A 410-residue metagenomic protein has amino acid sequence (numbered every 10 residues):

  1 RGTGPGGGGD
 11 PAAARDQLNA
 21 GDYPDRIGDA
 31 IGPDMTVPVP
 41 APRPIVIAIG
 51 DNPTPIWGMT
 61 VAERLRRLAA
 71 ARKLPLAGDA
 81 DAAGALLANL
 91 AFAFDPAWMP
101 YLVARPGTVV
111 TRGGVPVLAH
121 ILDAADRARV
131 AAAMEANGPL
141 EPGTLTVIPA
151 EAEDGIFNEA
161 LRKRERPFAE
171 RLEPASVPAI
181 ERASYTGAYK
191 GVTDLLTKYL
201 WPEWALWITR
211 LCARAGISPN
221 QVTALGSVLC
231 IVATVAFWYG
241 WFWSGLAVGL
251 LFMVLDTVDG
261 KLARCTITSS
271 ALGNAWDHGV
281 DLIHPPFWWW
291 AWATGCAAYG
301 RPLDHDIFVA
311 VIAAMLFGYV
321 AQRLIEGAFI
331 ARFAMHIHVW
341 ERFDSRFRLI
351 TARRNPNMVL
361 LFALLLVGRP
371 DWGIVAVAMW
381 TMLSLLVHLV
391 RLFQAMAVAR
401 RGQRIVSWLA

Functional and structural regions predicted by a protein language model:
R1-R15, A30: Compositionally biased, low-complexity flexible segments
D10, D16-D25, D34: Intrinsic-disorder-associated, low-complexity terminal segments enriched in Asp/Asn/His/Tyr and depleted of Lys/Arg
M35-A77: N-terminal glycine-rich phosphate-binding loop and ensuing alpha1 helix
A77-D126: Conserved beta-loop-beta/alpha segment of the NTase-like Rossmann-fold superfamily that binds/positions NTPs
V115-T209, H278-A410: A feature for the membrane-embedded catalytic helix bundles of lipid/isoprenoid biosynthetic enzymes
L206-R214, G260, R264, N274 (+1 more regions): Short amphipathic alpha-helical coupling elements at transmembrane boundaries
L211, I231-V235, L361-A363: Alpha-helical transmembrane segments of multipass membrane proteins
Q221-L272: Membrane-embedded alpha-helical segments that form the functional core of polytopic membrane enzymes, especially those
